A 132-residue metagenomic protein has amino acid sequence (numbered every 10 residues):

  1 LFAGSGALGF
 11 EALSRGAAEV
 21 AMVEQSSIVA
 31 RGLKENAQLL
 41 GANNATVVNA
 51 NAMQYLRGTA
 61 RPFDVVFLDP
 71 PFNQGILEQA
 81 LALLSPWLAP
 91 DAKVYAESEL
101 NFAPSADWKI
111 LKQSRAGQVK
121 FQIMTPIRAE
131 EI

Functional and structural regions predicted by a protein language model:
L1-I132: Class I S-adenosyl-L-methionine-dependent methyltransferase catalytic core
